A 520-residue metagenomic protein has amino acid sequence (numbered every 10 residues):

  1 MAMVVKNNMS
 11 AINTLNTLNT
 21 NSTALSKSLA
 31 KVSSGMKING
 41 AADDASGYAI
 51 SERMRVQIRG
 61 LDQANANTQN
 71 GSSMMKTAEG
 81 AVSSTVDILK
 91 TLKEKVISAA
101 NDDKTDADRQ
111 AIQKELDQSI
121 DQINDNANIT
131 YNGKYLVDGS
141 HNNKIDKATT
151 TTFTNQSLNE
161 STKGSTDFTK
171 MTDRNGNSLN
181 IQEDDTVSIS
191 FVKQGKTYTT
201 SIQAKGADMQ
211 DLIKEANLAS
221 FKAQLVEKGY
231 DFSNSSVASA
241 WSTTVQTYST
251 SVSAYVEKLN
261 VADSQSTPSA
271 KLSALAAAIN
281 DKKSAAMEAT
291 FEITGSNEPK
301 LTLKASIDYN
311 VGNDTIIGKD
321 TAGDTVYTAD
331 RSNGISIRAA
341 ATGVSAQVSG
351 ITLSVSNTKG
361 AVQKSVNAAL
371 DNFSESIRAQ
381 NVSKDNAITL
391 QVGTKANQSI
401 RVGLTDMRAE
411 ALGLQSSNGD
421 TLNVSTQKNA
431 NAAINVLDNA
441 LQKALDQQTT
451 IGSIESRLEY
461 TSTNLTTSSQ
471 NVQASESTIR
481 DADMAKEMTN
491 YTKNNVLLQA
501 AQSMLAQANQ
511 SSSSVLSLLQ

Functional and structural regions predicted by a protein language model:
M1-N7, A11-T14, S28-M36, N381-A387 (+3 more regions): Proline-poor, low-complexity alpha-helical tail modules
A2-N7, S72-K443, T449-I451, E455 (+1 more regions): Amphipathic alpha-helical coiled-coil/heptad-repeat segments
T14, N21, N39-S46, I50 (+10 more regions): Alpha-helical heptad-repeat coiled-coil segments that mediate oligomerization/polymerization in large
L15, Q57, Q113, Q118 (+4 more regions): Glutamine-centric residue-chemistry signal
S26, S33, D62, K93 (+4 more regions): Structural signal for well-ordered, non-membrane alpha-helices
S34, E52, V56, E94: Conserved adenine-binding aromatic site and its adjacent loop/helix in ATP-hydrolyzing domains
